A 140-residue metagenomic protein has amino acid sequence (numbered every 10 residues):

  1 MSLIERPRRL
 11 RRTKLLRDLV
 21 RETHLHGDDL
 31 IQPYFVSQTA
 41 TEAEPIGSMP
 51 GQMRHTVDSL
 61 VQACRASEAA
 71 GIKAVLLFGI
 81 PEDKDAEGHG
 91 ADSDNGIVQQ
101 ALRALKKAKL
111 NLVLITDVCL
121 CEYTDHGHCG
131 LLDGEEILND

Functional and structural regions predicted by a protein language model:
M1-R21: N-terminal amphipathic/basic leader segments beginning at the initiator methionine
R21-E22, L105: A generic local secondary-structure boundary/capping motif
H24-Q52, I115-L138: N-terminal small/glycine-rich loop or linker at the start of catalytic domains across soluble metabolic enzymes
G27-L30, A70-K73, A108-L112: Short, well-ordered coil/turn segments that N-cap beta-strands
A43-V57, A70-I97, Y123-D125: Glycine-rich, proline-tolerant flexible connector loops at the mouths of alpha/beta enzymes
R65-E68: Non-catalytic positions within long, well-ordered alpha-helices that form the structural scaffold/packing of enzyme
A86-V118: Alpha-helix-loop-beta-strand connector modules within alpha/beta enzyme cores
